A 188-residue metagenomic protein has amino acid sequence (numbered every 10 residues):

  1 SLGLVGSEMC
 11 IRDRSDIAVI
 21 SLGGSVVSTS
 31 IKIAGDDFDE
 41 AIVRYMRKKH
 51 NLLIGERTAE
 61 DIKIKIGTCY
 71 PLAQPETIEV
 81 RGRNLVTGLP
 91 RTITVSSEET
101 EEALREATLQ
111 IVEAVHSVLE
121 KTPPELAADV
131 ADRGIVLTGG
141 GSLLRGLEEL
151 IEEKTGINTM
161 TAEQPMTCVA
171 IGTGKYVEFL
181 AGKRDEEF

Functional and structural regions predicted by a protein language model:
S1-G6, C10-I11: Single conserved hydrophobic/aromatic residue that forms the stacking wall/gate of nucleotide- or nucleobase-binding
S15-I20: Short beta-strand scaffold segments in enzyme catalytic cores
L22-R105: Phosphate-binding glycine-rich/basic clefts of nucleotide- and phosphate-handling proteins, predominantly
G24-V26, A128-R133, T155-N158: Short, surface-exposed connector motifs at secondary-structure boundaries
G55, Q74, K175-F188: Acidic, glycine/GT-rich loop-and beta-edge segments that sit at the periphery of enzyme/chaperone cores
P71, A127-I151: Glycine-rich phosphate-binding loops at beta-strand->alpha-helix junctions
A103-V130, Y176-L180: Phosphate/ATP-binding catalytic cores across multiple sugar-kinase/actin-like superfamilies, primarily ASKHA
E149-G174, K183, E187: Conserved phosphate-binding/catalytic loops in two-lobed NTP-binding clefts
